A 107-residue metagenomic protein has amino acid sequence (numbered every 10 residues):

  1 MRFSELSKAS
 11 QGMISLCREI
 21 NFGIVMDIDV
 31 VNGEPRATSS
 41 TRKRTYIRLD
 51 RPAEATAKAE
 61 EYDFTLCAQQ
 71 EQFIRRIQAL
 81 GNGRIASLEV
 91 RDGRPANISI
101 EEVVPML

Functional and structural regions predicted by a protein language model:
M1-S10, D63-Q70: Short, positively charged
R2, P52, E101-L107: Active-site bordering "gate/hinge" segments that shape substrate access to catalytic or cofactor-binding pockets
K8-A55: Acidic (E/D-rich), amphipathic helical modules within compact regulatory domains
P35-S40, P95-E102: A short beta-strand motif that forms the metal-chelation/ATP-contact edge of phosphoryl-transfer active sites
S40-T45, K58-Y62, E102-L107: A short interface-forming secondary-structure element
A53-S99: Short, solvent-exposed interaction modules
